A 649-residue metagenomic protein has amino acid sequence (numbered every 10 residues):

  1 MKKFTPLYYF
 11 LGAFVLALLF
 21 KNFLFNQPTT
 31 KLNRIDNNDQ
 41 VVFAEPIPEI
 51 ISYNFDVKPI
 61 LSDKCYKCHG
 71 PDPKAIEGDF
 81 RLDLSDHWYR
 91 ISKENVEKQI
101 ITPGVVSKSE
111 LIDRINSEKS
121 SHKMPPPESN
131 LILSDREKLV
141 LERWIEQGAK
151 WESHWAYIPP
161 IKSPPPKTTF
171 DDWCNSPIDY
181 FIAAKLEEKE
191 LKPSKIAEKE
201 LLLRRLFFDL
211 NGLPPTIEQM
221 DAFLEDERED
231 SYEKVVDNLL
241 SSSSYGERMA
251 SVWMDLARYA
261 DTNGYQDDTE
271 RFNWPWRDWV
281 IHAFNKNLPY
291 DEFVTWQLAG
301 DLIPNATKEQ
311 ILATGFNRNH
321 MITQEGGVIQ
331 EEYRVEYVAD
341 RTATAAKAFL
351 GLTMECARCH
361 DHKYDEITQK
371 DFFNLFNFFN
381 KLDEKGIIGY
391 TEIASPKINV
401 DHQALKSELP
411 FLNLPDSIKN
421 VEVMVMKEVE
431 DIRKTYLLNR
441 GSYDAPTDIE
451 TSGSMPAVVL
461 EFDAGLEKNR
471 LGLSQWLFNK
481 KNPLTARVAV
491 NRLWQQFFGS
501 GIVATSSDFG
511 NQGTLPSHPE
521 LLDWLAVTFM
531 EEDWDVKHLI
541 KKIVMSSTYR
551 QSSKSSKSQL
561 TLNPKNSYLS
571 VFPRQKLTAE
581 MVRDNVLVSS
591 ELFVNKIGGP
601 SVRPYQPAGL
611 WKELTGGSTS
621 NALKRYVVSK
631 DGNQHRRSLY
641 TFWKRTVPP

Functional and structural regions predicted by a protein language model:
F4-F25, I51, E137, S231-Q369 (+2 more regions): Extended surface/linker regions that mediate inter-domain or inter-protein docking in multi-component redox
F4-L7, A17-E142, E146-A184, E200-R205 (+8 more regions): Solvent-exposed helix-loop boundary motif
I60, R114-E118, D209, L256 (+6 more regions): Conserved catalytic core of Hanks-type protein kinase domains
E97-K98, P126-E128, T168-F170, Q266-D267 (+5 more regions): Active-site rim elements
T169-R205, D209-S244, A260-N305, D365-T368 (+2 more regions): Primarily short, surface-exposed interaction patches in extracytoplasmic proteins
A357-R358, N374, V503, S638-T641: Structured core elements
